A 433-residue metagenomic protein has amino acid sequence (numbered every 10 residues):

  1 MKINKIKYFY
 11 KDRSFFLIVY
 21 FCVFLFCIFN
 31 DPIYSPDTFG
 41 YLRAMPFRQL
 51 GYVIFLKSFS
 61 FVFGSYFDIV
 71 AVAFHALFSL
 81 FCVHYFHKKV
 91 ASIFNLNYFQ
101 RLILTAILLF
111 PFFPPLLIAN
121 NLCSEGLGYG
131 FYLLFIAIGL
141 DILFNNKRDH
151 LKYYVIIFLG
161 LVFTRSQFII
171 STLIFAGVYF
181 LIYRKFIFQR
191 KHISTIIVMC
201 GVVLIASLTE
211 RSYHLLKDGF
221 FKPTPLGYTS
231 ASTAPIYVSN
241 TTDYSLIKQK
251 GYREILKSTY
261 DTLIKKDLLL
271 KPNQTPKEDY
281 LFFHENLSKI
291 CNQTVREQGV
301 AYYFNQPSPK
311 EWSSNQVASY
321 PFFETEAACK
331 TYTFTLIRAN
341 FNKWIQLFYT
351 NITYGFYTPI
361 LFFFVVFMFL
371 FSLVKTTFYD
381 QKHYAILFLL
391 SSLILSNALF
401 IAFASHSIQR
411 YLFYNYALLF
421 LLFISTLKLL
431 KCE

Functional and structural regions predicted by a protein language model:
K2, F81-A91, G355-Q381: Hydrophobic, aromatic-rich transmembrane alpha-helices and their immediate juxtamembrane boundary segments
I28-Y66, P223, F341: Extracytoplasmic catalytic/substrate-binding loops of multi-pass membrane glycan-assembly enzymes
Y34-D37, I196-P307: Juxtamembrane membrane-water interface segments immediately following transmembrane helices in multi-pass
G64-F81, I118: Loop-to-helix entry region of an early transmembrane alpha helix in multi-pass inner-membrane enzymes
A73-L96, G130, L134, I138: Transmembrane-helix motifs of polytopic, lipid-linked glycan transferases
F74, P114-G139, G160-S171, Y411-N415: Multi-pass, polyprenyl lipid-linked donor-dependent membrane glycosyltransferases
L151-R165, V202-E210: Membrane-interface alpha helices of multi-pass inner-membrane proteins
R253-L373: Lumenal/periplasmic acceptor-binding loop at the mouth of the active site in multi-pass, GT-C-fold membrane enzymes
